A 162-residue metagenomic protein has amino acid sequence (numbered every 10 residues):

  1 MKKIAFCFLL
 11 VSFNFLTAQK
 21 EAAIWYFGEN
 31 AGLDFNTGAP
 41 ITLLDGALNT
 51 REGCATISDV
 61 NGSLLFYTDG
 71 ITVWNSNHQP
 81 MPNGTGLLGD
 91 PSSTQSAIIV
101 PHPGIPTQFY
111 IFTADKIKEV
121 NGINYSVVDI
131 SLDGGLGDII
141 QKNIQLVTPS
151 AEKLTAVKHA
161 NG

Functional and structural regions predicted by a protein language model:
M1-A23: Bacterial Sec-dependent N-terminal signal peptides
Q19-Q95, P101-I105, T113-I139: Beta-propeller domains
I140-G162: Aromatic- and glycine-enriched pocket-lining scaffold segments that form the walls of small-molecule binding clefts
